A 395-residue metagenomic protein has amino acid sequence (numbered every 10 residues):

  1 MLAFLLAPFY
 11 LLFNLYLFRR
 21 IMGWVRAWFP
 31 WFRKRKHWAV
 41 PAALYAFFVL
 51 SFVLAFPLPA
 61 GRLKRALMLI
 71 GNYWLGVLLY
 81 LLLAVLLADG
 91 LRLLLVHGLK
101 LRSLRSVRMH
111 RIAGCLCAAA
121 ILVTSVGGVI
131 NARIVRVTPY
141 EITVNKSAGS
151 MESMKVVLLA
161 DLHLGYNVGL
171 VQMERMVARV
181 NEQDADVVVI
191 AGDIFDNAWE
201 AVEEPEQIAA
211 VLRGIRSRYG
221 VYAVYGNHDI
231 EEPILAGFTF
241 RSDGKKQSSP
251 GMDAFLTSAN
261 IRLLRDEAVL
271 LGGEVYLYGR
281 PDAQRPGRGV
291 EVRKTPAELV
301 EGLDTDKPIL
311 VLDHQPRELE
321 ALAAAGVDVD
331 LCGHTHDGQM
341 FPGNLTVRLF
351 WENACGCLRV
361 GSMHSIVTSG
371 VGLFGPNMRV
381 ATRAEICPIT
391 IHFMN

Functional and structural regions predicted by a protein language model:
M1-R133: Non-catalytic terminal accessory segments
V40-A42, P57-P59, V107-M109, V144-A148 (+2 more regions): Short, functional N-terminal and low-complexity linear motifs
A132-S147: Alpha-helical transmembrane signal-anchor/signal-peptide segments
K146-N395: Soluble catalytic domains of enzymes that build or remodel membrane lipids, polysaccharides, and related
